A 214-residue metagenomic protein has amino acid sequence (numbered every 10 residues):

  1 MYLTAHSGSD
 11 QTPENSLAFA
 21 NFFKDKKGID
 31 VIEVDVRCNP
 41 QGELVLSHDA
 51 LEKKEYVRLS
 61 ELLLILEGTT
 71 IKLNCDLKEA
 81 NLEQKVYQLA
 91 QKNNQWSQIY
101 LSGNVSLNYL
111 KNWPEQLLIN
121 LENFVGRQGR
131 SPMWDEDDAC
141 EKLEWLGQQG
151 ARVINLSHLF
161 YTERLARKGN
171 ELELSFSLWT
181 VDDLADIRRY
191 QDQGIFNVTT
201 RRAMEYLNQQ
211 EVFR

Functional and structural regions predicted by a protein language model:
M1-R214: Phosphate-group recognition and catalysis centered on beta-loop-alpha active-site segments
